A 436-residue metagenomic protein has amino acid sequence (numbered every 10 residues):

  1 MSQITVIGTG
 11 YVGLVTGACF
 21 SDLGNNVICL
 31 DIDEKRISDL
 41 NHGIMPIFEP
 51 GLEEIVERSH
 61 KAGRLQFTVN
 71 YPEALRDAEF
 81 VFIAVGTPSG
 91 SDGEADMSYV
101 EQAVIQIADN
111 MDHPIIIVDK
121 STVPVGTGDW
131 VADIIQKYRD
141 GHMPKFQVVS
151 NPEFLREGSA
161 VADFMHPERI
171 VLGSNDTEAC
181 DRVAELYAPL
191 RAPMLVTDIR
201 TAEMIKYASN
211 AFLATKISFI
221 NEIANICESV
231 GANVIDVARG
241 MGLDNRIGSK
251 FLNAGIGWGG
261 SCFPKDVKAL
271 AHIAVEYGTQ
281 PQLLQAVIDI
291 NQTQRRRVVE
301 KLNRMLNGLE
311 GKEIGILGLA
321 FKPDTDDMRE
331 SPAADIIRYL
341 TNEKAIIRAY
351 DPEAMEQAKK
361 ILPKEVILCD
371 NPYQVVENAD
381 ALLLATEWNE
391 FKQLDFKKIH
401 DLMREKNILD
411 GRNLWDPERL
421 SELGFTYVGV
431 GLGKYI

Functional and structural regions predicted by a protein language model:
M1-I436: Structural/interface elements that position substrates and couple domains in central-metabolism enzymes
